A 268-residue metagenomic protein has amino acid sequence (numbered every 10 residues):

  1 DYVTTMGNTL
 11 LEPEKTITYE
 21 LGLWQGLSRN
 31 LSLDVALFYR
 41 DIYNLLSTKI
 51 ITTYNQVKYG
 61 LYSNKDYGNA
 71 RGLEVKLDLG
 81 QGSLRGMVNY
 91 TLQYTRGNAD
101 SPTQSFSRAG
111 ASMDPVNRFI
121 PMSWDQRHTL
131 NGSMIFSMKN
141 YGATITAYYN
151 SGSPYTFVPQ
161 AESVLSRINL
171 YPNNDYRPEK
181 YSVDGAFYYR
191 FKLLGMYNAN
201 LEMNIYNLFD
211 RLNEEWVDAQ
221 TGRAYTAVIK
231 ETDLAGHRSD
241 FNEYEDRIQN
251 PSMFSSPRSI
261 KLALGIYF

Functional and structural regions predicted by a protein language model:
D1, L45-T52, Q93, N98-S105 (+2 more regions): Outer-membrane beta-barrel translocator domains and adjoining extracellular loop/strand segments of Gram-negative
D1-N8, N55-Y62, N69-R71, A111-R118 (+2 more regions): Extracytoplasmic loops and strand-loop junctions of Gram-negative outer membrane beta-barrel proteins
L10-G60, N69: Membrane-embedded beta-barrel scaffold of Gram-negative outer-membrane proteins
K15-I17, N69-R71, G80, Q126-L130 (+3 more regions): Residues that define the transmembrane beta-barrel architecture of outer-membrane proteins
N30, S83, N140, K192-A199: Short loop/turn motifs that connect adjacent beta-strands in outer-membrane beta-barrel proteins
L33-V35, G86-V88, G132, A143-I145 (+3 more regions): Transmembrane beta-strands of outer-membrane beta-barrel proteins
F38-I42, V57-P159: Gram-negative outer-membrane beta-barrel transporters
Y148-V164, S182, Y189-F268: C-terminal beta-signal and adjacent terminal beta-strands/loops of Gram-negative outer-membrane beta-barrel proteins
